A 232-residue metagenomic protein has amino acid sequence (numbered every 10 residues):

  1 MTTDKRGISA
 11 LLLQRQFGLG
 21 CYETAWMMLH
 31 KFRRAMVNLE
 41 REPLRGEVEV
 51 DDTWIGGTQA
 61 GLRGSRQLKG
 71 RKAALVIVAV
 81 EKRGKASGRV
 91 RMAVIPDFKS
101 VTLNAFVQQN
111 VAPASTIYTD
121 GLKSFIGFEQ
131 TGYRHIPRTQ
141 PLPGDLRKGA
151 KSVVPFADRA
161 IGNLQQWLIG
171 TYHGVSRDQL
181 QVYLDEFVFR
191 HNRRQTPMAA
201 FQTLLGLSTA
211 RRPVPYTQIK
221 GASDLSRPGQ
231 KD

Functional and structural regions predicted by a protein language model:
M1-D232: Residue-level recognition of single "structural anchor" positions that define or cap local secondary structure
